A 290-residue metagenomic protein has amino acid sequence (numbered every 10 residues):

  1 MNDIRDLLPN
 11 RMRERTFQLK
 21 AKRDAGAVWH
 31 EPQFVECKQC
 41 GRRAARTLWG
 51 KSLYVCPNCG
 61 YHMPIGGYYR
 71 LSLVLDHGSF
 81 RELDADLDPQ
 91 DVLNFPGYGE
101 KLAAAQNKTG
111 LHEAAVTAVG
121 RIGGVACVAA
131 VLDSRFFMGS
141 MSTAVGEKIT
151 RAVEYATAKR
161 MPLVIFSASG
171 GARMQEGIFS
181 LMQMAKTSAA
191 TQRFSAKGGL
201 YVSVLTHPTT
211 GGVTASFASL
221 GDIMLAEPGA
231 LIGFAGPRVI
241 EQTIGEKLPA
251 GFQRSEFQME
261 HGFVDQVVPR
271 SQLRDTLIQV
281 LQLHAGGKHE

Functional and structural regions predicted by a protein language model:
M1-L111, V119-I122, V280-E290: Intrinsically disordered, low-complexity segments enriched in small/flexible residues
A25, A44, K108, A144 (+3 more regions): Residues that cap or flank secondary-structure elements
P32, K51-Y54, G66, A144 (+4 more regions): Charged, alpha-helix-enriched surfaces in structured cytosolic catalytic cores of large nucleotide-utilizing machines
E36, V55, G67, V145-K148 (+5 more regions): General structural feature for long, well-ordered alpha-helical segments within catalytic domains of soluble enzymes
E36, V55, T117-V119, V128-A130 (+5 more regions): Structured core elements
V116-S195, V202: Cleft-lining beta-strand/loop regions that shape enzyme active-site pockets
S167-H289: Conserved catalytic cores of soluble enzyme domains, especially glycine-rich substrate-binding beta-alpha loops
